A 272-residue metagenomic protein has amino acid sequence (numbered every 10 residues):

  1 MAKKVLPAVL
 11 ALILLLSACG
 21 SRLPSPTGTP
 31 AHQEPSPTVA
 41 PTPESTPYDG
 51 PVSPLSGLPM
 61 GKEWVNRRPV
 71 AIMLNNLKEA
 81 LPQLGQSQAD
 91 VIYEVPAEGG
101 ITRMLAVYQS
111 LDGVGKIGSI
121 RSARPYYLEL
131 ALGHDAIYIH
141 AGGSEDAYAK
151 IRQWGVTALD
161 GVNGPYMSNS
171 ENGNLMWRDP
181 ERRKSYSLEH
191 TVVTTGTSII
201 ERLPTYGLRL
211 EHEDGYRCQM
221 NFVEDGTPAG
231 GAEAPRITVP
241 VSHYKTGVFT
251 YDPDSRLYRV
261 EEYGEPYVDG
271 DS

Functional and structural regions predicted by a protein language model:
K3-A11: Sec-dependent signal peptide recognition, specifically the positively charged N-region followed immediately by
K3-K4, R22, R68, R103: Basic side chains
L6, L23-P24, Q83: Short N-terminal micro-motifs specific to bacterial/archaeal maturation and metal-cluster initiation sites
C19-G28: Bacterial lipoprotein signal-peptidase II cleavage site
G28-A31, P35: Long, contiguous alpha-helical segments
P37, P41-E44, Y48-Y93, E98-S272: A surface/extracellular/periplasmic glyco- and lipid-processing/surface-interacting theme
